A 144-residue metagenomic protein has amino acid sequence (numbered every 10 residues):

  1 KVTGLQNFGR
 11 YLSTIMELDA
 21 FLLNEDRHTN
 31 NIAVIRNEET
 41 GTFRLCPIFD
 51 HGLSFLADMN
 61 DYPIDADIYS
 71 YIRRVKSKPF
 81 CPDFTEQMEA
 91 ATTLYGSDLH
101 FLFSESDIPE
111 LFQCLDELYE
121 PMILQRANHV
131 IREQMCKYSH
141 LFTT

Functional and structural regions predicted by a protein language model:
K1-T14, L18-N24, T29, A33-T144: Anionic ligand-binding catalytic core segments
